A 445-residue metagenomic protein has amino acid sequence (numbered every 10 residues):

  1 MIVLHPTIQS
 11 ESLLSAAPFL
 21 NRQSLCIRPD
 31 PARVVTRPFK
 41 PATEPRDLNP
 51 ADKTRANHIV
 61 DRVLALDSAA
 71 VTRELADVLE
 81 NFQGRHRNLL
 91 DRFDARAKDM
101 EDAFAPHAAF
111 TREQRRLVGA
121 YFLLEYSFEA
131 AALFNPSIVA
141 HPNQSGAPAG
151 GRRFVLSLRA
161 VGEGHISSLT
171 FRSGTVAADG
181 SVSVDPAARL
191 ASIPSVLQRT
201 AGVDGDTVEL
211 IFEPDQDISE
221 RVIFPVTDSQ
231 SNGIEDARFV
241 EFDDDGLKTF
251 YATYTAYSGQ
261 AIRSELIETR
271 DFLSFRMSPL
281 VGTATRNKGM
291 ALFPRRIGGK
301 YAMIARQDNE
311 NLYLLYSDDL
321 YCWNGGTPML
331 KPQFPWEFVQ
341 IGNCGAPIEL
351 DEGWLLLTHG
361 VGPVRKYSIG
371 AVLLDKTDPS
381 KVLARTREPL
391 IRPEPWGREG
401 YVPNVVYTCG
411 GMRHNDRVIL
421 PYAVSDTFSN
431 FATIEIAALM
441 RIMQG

Functional and structural regions predicted by a protein language model:
I2-I234, V240-A291, R295-V339, E349-Y401 (+2 more regions): Beta-rich carbohydrate-recognition and catalytic domains
G342: Catalytic core of Fe(II)/2-oxoglutarate
G345-A346: Active-site/ligand-binding surface loops and adjacent short beta/alpha elements that line catalytic pockets across
V406-G410: Extended, compositionally biased non-globular segments
